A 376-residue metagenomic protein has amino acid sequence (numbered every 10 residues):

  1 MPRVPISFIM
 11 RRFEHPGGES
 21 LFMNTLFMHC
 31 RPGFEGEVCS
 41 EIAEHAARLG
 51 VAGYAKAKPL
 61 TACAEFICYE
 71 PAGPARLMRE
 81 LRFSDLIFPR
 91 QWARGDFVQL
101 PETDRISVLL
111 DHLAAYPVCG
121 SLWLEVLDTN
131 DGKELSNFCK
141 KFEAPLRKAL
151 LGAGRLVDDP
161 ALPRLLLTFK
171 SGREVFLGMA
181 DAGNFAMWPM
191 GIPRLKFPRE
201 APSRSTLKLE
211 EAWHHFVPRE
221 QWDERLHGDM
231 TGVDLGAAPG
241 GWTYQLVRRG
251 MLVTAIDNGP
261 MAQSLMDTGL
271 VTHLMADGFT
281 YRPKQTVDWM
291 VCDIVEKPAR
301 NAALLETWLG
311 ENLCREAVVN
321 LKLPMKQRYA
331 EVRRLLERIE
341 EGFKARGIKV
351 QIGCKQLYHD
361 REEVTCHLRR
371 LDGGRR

Functional and structural regions predicted by a protein language model:
M1-F22: N-terminal amphipathic/basic-hydrophobic helices that include classical n-h-c signal peptides and signal-anchor
L21-R376: SAM-dependent transferase fold signal centered on methyltransferase-like domains, encompassing both Class I
